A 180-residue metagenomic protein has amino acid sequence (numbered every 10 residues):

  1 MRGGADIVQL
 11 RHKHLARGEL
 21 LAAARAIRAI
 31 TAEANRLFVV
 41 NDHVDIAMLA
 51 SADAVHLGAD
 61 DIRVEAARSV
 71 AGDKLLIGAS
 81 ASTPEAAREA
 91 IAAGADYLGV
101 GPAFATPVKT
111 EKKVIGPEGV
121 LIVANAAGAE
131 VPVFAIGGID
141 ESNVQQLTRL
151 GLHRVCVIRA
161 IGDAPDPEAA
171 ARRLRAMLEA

Functional and structural regions predicted by a protein language model:
M1-I7, E33, H43-D45, A50-D53 (+3 more regions): Alpha/beta enzyme core
D6-L10, F38-V40, V55-L57, I77-A79 (+3 more regions): Hydrophobic faces of well-ordered beta-strands that scaffold small-molecule active sites in alpha/beta enzyme cores
I7-E19, P102-K109: Glycine-rich, proline-tolerant flexible connector loops at the mouths of alpha/beta enzymes
K13, H43-D45, D60, S82-P84 (+3 more regions): Active-site beta-loop-alpha junctions enriched in small/polar residues
L20-V40, A59-T83, E111-A135, E141 (+1 more regions): Alpha-helix-loop-beta-strand connector modules within alpha/beta enzyme cores
D45, E118, C156: Active-site phosphate/pyrophosphate-handling residues
M48, A124, R159: A cross-family signal for key residues in well-ordered alpha-helices that form functional helical elements
A59-S69, G99-E111, E141-L178: Glycine-rich phosphate-binding active-site loops on the catalytic face of alpha/beta enzymes
